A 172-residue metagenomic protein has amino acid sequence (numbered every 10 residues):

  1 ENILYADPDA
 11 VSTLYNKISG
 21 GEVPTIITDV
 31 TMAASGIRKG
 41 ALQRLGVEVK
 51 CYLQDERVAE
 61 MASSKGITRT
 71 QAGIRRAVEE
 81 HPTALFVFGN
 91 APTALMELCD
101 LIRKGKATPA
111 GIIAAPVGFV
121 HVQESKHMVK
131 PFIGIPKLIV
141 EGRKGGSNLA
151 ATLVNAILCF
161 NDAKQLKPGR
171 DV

Functional and structural regions predicted by a protein language model:
E1-S19: A short, well-structured juxtamembrane/interface segment
K17-V23, G40, E80, L101-G105 (+2 more regions): Change "in soluble alpha/beta enzymes" to "in soluble alpha/beta proteins
I26-T28, C51, V87-F88, L138-V140: General beta-strand structural signal in soluble alpha/beta enzymes
D29, I112-A114, L153: Buried hydrophobic positions in well-ordered alpha/beta secondary-structure cores of metabolic enzymes
A33-G36, P92-L98, F119-Q123, G146-A150: Short glycine/serine/threonine-rich phosphate/pyrophosphate-binding segments that cradle anionic phosphate groups
A41-H81: Long, charge-dense
E80, A94-I112, H121-E124: Feature captures the catalytic cores and cofactor-binding loops of soluble hydro-lyases/lyases that act on carboxylate
V120-V172: C-terminal functional extensions of proteins
